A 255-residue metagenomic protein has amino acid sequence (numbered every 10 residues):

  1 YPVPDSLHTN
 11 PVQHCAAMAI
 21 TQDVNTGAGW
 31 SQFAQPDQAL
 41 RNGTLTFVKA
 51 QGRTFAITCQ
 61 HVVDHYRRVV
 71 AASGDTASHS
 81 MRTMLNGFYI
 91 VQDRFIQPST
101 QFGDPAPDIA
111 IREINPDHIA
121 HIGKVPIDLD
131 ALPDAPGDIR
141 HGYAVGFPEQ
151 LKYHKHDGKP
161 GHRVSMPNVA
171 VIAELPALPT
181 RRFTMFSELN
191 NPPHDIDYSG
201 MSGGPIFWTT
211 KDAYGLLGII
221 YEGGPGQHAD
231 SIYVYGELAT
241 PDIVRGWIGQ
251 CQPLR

Functional and structural regions predicted by a protein language model:
Y1-V48, I109: N-terminal activation segment of mature serine protease catalytic domains
A16, L40-N42, K49-Q51, I57 (+1 more regions): Serine endopeptidase catalytic core focused on the charge-relay Asp
W30, S187-D195: Short, basic/aromatic recognition patches
A34-Q38, Q51-R53, T210-G215, G226-D230: Short, solvent-exposed loop/turn segments that connect beta-strands within catalytic domains and beta-strand-rich
N190-N191, L217-R255: C-terminal cap/linker of serine protease catalytic domains
P193-I220: Catalytic nucleophile loop of clan PA
